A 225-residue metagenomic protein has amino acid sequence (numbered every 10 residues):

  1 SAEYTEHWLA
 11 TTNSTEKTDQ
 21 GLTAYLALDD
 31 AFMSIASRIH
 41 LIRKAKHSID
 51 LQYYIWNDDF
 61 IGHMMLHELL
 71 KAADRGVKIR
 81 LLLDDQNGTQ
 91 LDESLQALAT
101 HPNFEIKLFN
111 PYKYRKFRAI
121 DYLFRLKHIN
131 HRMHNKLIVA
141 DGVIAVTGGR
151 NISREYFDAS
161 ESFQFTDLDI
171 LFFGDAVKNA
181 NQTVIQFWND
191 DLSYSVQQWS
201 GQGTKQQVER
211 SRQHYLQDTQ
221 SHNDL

Functional and structural regions predicted by a protein language model:
S1-H131, A140-L225: Charged, low-complexity intrinsically disordered terminal segments
H134: Histidine-centered active-site/metal-ligand motif
